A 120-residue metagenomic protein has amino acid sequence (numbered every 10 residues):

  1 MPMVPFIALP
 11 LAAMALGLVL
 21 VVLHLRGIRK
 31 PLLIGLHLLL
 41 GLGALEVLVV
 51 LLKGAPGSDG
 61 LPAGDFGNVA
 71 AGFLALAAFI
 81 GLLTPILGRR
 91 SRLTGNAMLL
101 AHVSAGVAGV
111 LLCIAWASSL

Functional and structural regions predicted by a protein language model:
M1-L120: Membrane-embedded alpha-helical bundles that constitute the cytochrome b-like, heme-associated redox core of multi-pass
